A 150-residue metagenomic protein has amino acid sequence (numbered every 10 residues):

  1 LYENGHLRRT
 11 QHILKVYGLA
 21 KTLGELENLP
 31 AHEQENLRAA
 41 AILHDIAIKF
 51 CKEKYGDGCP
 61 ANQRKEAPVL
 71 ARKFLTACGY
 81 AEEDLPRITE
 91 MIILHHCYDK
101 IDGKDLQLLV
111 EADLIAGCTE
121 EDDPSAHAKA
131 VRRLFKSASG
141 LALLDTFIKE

Functional and structural regions predicted by a protein language model:
Y2-P30, L43, Y80, C97-E150: Divalent metal-dependent phosphate-bond-processing catalytic cores, especially two-metal-ion Mg2+/Mn2+ enzymes that act
N4-K15, E53-E66: Active-site metal-coordination segments of metallo-dependent hydrolases
V16-L19, L23, A61-A77: An active-site-proximal "capping" alpha-helix that borders the catalytic cofactor pocket
E25, I48-Y55, R72-T76, Y80 (+1 more regions): Short helix-capping and hinge/turn segments at secondary-structure transitions, especially at repeat and domain
Q34-G56, A67, T89-H96: His-Asp-centered metal-binding catalytic motifs of divalent-metal-dependent phosphohydrolases/nucleases
